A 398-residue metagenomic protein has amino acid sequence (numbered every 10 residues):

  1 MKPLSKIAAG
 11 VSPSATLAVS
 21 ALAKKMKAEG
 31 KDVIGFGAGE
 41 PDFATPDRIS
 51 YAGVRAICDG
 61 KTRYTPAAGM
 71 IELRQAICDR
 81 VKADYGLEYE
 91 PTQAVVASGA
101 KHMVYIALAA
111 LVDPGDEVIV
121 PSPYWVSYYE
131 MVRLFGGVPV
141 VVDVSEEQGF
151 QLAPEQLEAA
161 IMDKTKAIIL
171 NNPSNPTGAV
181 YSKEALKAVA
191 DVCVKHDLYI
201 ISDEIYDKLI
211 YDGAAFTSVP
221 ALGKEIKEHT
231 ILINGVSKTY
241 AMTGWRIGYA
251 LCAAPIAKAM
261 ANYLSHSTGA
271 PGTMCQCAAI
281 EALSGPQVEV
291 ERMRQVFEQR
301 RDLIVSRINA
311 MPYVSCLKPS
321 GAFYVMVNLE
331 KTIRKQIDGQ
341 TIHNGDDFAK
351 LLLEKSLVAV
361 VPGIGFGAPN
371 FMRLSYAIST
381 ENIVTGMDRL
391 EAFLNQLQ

Functional and structural regions predicted by a protein language model:
L4, G10-S14, V19-L22, M26-V33 (+2 more regions): PLP-dependent class I/II
G37-E40, R55-R74: A glycine-/small-polar-enriched, mobile loop at the entrance of the PLP active site in fold-type I
Y64-A97: Conserved N-terminal alpha-helix of the aminotransferase class I/II PLP-enzyme fold
